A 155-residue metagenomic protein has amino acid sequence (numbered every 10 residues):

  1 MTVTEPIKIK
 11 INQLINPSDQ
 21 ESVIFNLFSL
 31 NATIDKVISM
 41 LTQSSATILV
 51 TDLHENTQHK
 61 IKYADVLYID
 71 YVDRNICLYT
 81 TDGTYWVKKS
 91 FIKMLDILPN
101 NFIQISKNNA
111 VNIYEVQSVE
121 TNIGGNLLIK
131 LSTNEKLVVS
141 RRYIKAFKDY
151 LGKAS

Functional and structural regions predicted by a protein language model:
M1-K36: N-terminal regulatory/sensing modules of transcriptional regulators
T33-S132, K136: Conserved binding/recognition cores within well-folded domains
S140: Basic/aromatic recognition patch in beta-strand/loop cores that engages polyanionic ligands
D149-S155: Charged phosphate-binding loop/patch that engages nucleotide di/tri-phosphates or the phosphate backbone of nucleic
